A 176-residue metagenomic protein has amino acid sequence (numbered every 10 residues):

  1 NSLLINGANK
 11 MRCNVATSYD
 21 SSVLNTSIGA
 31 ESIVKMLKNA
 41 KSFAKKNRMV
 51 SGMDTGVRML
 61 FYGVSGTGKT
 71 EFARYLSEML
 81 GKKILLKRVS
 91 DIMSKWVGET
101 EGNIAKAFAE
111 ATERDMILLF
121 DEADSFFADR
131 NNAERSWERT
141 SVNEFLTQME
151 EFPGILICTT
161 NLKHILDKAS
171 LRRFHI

Functional and structural regions predicted by a protein language model:
N1-S21: Interdomain "pre-motor" coupling segment immediately N-terminal to P-loop NTPase/helicase cores
L24: Structured alpha/beta or helical-core interaction and ligand-binding surfaces enriched in interleaved
S27-I176: Walker A/P-loop NTP-binding motif of AAA+ ATPase domains
